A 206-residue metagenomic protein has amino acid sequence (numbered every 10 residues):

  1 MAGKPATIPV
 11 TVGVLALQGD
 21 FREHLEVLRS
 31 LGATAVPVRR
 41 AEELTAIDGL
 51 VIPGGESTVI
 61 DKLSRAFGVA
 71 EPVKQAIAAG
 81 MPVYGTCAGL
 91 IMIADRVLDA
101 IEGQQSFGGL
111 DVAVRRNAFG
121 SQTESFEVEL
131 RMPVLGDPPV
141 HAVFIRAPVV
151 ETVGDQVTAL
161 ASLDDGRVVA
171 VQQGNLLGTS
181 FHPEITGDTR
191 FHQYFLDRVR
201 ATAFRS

Functional and structural regions predicted by a protein language model:
M1-A66, E71-Q75, T189-S206: N-terminal beta1-alpha1 cap of cysteine-dependent amidohydrolase-like domains
A2-P5, R116-S206: Amide-donor transfer/coupling interface in amidating biosynthetic enzymes
P9, I47, A79-M81, Q104-Q105 (+3 more regions): Short coil/turn connectors at secondary-structure junctions
L17, A88, F181: Cofactor-binding loop segments of dinucleotide-utilizing enzymes, especially the Rossmann-like FAD- and NAD(P)+-binding
A35-V36, V83, L176: Hydrophobic anchor at the start of a short beta-strand that flanks the dinucleotide cofactor-binding loop
T45-I47, A94, V134: Short secondary-structure boundary/hinge segments and terminal tails
I52, G85, T179: Redox-cofactor binding/interface segments in oxidoreductases and associated redox assembly factors
S57-R131: Cysteine-nucleophile active-site neighborhood
